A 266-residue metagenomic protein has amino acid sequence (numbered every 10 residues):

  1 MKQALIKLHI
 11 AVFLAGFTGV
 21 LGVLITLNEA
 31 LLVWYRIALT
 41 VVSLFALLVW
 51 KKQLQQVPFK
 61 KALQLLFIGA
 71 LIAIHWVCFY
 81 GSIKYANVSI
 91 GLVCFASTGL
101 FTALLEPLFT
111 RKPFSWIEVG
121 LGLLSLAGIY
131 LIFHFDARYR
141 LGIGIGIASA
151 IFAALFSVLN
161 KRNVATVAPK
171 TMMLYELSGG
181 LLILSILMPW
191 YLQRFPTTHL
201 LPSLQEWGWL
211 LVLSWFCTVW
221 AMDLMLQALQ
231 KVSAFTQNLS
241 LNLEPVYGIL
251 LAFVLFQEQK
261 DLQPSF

Functional and structural regions predicted by a protein language model:
M1-W34, A70, I74, C78 (+1 more regions): Glycine-/small-residue-enriched transmembrane alpha-helix faces in small-molecule transporters and effluxers
V20-N28, K84, Y130-L141, W190-W209 (+1 more regions): Membrane-interface helix termini and inter-helical loops of multi-pass transporters
G22, L44, T102-A103, R138-P196: Transmembrane alpha-helical segments that form core, pore/gating elements of small-molecule transporters/exporters
L31, A38-V42, Y80-R111, S149 (+1 more regions): Specific alpha-helical transmembrane segments that line the substrate/conduction pathway and gating interfaces
Y35, G91-S97, N160-L181, T218-V254: Helix-helix packing/entry segments at the starts of transmembrane helices
I37, L48-V49, E206, F216 (+1 more regions): C-terminal-most transmembrane helix of multi-pass membrane proteins
L44, L48, L66, S97 (+3 more regions): Hydrophobic transmembrane alpha-helices of multi-pass small-molecule transport proteins
F45, W50-I90, F95, L131 (+1 more regions): Specific transmembrane alpha-helical segments of multi-pass solute transporters/efflux pumps, especially DMT/EamA
